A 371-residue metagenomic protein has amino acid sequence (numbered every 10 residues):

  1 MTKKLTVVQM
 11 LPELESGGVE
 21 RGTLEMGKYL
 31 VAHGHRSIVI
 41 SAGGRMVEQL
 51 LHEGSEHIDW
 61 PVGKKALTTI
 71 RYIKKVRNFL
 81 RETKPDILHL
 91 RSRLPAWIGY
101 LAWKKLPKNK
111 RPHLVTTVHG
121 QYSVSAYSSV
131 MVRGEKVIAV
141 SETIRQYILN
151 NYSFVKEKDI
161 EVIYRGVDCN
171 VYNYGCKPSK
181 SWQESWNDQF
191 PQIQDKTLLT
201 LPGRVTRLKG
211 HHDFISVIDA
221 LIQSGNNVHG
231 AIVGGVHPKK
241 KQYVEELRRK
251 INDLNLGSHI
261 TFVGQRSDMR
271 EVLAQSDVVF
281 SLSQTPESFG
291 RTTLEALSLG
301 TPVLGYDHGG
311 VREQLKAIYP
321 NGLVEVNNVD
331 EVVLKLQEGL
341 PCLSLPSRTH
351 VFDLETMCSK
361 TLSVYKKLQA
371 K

Functional and structural regions predicted by a protein language model:
G17-E25, T197-A220: A conserved mid-protein helix/loop that constitutes part of the nucleotide-sugar donor-binding site
G18, V171-K177, P341-A370: A charged, aromatic-enriched C-terminal amphipathic alpha-helix characteristic of glycosyltransferases across folds
V39, P302-G305: Short hydrophobic beta-strand element within catalytic cores of glycosyltransferases and related nucleotide-activated
I40-R45, P202, H229-E245: Glycosyltransferase donor-sugar binding loop
L90-A96, V118: Short His-centered aromatic/hydrophobic patch
K104, K108-E142, Q146, F154: A conserved, positively charged/aromatic
P238-E245, G257-R266, V272, L323: Active-site donor-binding acidic/aromatic loop of nucleotide-activated sugar and phosphosugar transferases involved
A317-D330, Q337-P341: Conserved acidic donor-binding segment of nucleotide-sugar-dependent glycosyltransferases
